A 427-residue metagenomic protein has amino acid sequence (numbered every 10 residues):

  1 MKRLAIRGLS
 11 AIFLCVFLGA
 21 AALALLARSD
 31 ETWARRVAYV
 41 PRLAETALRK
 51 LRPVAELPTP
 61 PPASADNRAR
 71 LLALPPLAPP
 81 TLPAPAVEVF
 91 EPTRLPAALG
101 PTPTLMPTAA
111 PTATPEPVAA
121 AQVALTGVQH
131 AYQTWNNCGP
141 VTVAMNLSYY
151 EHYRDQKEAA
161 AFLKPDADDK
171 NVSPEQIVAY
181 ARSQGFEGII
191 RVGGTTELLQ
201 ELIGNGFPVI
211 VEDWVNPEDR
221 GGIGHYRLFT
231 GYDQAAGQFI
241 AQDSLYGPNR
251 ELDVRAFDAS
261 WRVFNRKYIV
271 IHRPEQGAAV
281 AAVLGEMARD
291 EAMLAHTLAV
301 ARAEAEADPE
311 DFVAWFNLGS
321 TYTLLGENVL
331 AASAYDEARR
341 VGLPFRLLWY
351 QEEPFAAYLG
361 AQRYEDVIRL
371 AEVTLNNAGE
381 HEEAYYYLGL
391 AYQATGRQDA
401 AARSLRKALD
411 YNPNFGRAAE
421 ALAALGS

Functional and structural regions predicted by a protein language model:
M1-C15: N-terminal Sec-pathway targeting helices
G19-L77, L82-P85, V89-F90, L95 (+5 more regions): Conserved active-site-adjacent core of cysteine acyl-enzyme catalytic domains
Q234-L325, V329-D336: Noncatalytic regulatory segments and standalone regulatory/sensor domains
S320-V329, S333-L390: Alpha-helical adaptor scaffolds
L324, G360, A394, A424-S427: Register position in tetratricopeptide repeats
A400-S427: Terminal, low-structured helical/coil segments at or just beyond the last alpha-helical repeat
